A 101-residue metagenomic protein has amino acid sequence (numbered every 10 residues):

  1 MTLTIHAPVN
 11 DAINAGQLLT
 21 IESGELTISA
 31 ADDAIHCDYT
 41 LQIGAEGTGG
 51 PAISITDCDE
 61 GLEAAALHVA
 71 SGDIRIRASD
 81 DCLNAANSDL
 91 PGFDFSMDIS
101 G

Functional and structural regions predicted by a protein language model:
M1-L3, I13-T27, I35-R77, L83-G101: Surface-exposed loop/turn motifs in large extracellular/passenger domains
